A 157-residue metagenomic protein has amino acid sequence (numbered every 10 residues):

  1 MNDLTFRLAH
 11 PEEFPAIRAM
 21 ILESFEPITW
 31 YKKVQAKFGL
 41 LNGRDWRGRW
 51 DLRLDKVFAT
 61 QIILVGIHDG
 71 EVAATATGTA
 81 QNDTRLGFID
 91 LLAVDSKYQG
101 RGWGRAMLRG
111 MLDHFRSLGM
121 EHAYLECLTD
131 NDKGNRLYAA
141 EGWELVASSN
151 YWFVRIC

Functional and structural regions predicted by a protein language model:
D3-T5: Extreme N-terminal starter segment of soluble prokaryotic enzymes
L8-E12, A19-D90, D95, L108-G110 (+2 more regions): Acetyl-CoA-dependent GNAT
A16, T84, G102, K133 (+1 more regions): Residues that form or flank phosphate/diphosphate-binding pockets in enzymes that use nucleotide phosphates
G70, A74, G102-G104, G142: Conserved phosphate-binding and hydrolysis motifs of nucleotide-dependent enzymes
V94, G100-D113, R136, A140: Conserved acetyl-CoA-binding loop-helix of GNAT-fold acetyltransferases
Q99, L125-N135, Y151-C157: Conserved beta-strand-loop-alpha-helix junction that forms the acyl-donor binding cleft
R105, T129-S148: Conserved active-site alpha-helix within GNAT-family acetyltransferase domains
F115-E126: Conserved GNAT acetyl-CoA-binding A-motif
